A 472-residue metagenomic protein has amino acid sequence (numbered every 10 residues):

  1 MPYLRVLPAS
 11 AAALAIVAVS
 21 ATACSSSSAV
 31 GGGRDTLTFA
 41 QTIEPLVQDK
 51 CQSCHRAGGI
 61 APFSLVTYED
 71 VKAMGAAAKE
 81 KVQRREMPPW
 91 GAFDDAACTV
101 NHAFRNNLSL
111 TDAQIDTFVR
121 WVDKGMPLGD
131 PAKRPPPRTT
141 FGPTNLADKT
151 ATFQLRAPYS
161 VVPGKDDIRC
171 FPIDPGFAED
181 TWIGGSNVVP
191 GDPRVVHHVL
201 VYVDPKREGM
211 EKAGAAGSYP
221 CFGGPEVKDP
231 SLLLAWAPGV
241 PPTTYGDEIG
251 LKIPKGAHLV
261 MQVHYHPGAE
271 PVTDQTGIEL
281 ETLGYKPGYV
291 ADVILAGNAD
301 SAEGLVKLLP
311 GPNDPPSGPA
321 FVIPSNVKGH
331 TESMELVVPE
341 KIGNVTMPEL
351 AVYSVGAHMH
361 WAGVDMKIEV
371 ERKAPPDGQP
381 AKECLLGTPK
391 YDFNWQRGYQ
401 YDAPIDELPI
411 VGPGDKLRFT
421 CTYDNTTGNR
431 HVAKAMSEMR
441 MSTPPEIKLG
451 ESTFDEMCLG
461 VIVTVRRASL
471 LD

Functional and structural regions predicted by a protein language model:
M1-A13: Bacterial N-terminal signal peptides that target proteins for export
Y3-L4, V30, L471: Short, aromatic- and cysteine-enriched interfacial helices/patches that mediate contacts at lipid membranes
S10-A23: Bacterial N-terminal signal peptides
T22-I173, G256-Q262: Aromatic- and Gly/Pro-enriched helix-to-coil junctions and flexible linker segments
M87-R105, A132-A351, G356-D472: Beta-strand-centric surfaces of beta-sandwich/beta-rich domains
